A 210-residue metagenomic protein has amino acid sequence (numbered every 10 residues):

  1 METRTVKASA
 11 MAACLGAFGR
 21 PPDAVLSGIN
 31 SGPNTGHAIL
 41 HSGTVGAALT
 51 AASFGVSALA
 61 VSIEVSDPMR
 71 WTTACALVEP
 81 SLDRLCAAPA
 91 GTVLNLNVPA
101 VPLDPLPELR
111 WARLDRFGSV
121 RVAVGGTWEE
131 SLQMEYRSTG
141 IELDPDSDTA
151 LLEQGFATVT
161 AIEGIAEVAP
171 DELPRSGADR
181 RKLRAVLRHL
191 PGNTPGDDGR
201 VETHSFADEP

Functional and structural regions predicted by a protein language model:
M1-C14: A cross-family phosphate/adenosyl-ligand binding-site feature
T5-V6, N30-P33, V101, G164-I165: Short glycine-rich anion-binding loops that position phosphate/pyrophosphate groups of nucleotides and phosphorylated
A17-P22: Glycine-rich phosphate-binding loop signature in dinucleotide/nucleotide-binding domains
P33-S42: Glycine/threonine-rich flexible loop motifs
A47-A51: Hydrophobic/aromatic ligand-binding patch that stacks against planar heteroaromatic rings of cofactors or nucleotides
A52-A74: Glycine-rich phosphate/pyrophosphate-binding loops and their adjacent beta-strand/loop elements at enzyme active sites
T73-P210: Electrostatically charged, flexible surface regions
